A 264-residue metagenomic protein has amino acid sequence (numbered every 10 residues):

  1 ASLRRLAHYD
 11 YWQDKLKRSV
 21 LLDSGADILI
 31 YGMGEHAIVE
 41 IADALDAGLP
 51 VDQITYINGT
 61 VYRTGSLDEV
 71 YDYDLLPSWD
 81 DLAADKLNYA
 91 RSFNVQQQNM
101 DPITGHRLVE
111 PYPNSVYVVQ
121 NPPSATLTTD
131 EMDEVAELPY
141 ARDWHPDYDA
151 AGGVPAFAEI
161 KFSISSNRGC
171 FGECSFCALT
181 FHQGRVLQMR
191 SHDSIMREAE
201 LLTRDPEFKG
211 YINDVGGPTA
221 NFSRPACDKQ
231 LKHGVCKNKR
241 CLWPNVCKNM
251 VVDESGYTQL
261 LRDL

Functional and structural regions predicted by a protein language model:
A1-P113, Q120: Glycine-rich beta-alpha loop elements in corrinoid/cobalamin-binding modules across cobalamin-dependent enzymes
L3-A7, G32-D43, T64-D68, V186 (+1 more regions): Flexible glycine/acidic-rich beta-alpha junction loops that bind and position SAM and/or redox cofactors in anaerobic
D27, V135, C170, I195: Conserved, mostly hydrophobic/aromatic
Y31, N121-A125, A156, I160-N167 (+3 more regions): Hydrophobic alpha-helical scaffolding
R91-S163: N-terminal [4Fe-4S]-dependent radical SAM core
A151-A178, Y211: N-terminal pre-triad scaffold of radical SAM enzymes
Q183-Y211: Conserved alpha-helical substructure of the radical SAM core
L201-L264: Conserved SAM/AdoMet-binding glycine-rich loop
